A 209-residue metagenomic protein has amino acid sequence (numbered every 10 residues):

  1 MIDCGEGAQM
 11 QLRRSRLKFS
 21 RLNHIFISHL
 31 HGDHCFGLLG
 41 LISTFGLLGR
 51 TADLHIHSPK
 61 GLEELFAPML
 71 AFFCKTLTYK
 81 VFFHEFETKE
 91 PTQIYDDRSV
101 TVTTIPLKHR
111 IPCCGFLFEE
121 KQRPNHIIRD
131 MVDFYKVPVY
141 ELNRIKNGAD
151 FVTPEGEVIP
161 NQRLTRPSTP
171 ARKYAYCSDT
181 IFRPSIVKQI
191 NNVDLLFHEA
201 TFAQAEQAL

Functional and structural regions predicted by a protein language model:
I2-G5, N23-H29, P59, A175-T180 (+1 more regions): Active-site neighborhood of phospho(di)ester-bond hydrolases with catalytic His/Asp-centered motifs
E6-H57, E85-E87: Active-site metal-binding motif and surrounding structural segment of the metallo-beta-lactamase
M10, F36, E64-A67, P184 (+1 more regions): Alpha-helical elements of the RecA-like P-loop NTPase motor core of helicases
R16, G46, F73, T92-I94 (+1 more regions): Short secondary-structure boundary/capping segments
L17-S20, Y79, R98-V100, N191: Structured loop/turn residues at beta-strand edges in well-structured enzyme cores
R50-L54, P59-E87: Active-site neighborhood of divalent metal-dependent phosphoester bond hydrolases
E87-L209: Metal-dependent phosphodiesterase/nuclease catalytic metal-binding core
